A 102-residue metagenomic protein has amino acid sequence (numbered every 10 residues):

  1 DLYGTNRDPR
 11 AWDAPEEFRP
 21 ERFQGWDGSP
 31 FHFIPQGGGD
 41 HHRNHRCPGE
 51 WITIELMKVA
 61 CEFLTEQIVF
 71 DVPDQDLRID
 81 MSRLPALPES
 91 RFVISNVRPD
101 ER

Functional and structural regions predicted by a protein language model:
D1-G28, R43: Conserved cytochrome P450 K-helix/beta-meander segment immediately N-terminal to the heme-binding cysteine loop
F18, G49, M57: Hydrophobic, well-ordered secondary-structure elements that form the walls of internal hydrophobic environments
E21-G25, G39, F63-D71: Hydrophobic alpha-helical segments
F23-D27, R78-S90: Short, mixed-charge aromatic SLiMs
W26-G37: Active-site-adjacent bridging/hinge elements
H42-E50: Active-site rim elements
I52-P85: Cytochrome P450 heme-binding "Cys pocket" and the immediately downstream C-terminal segment
P88-R102: C-terminal domain-closing interface element
